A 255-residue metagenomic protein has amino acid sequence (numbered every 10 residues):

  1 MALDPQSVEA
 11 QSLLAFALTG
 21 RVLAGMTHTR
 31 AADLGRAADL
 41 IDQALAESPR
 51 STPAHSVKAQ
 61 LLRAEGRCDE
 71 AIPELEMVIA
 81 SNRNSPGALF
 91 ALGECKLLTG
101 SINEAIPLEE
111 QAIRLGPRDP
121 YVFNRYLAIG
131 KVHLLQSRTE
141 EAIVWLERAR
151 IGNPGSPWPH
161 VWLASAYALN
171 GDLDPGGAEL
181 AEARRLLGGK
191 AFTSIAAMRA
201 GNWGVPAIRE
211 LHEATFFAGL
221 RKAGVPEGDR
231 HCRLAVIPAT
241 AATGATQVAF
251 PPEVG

Functional and structural regions predicted by a protein language model:
M1-S7: Extended alpha-helical scaffolding segments used for macromolecular assembly and cargo binding
L3, G20, A24-R30, V57 (+4 more regions): Alpha-helix C-terminal capping/termination sites
V8-E9, D174: Short, solvent-exposed positions on alpha-helices
E9-P49, L61-P73: Inter-helical turn/loop elements of alpha-helical hairpins
I41, T52-S56, L62, E70-G255: Alpha-helical protein-protein interaction modules
